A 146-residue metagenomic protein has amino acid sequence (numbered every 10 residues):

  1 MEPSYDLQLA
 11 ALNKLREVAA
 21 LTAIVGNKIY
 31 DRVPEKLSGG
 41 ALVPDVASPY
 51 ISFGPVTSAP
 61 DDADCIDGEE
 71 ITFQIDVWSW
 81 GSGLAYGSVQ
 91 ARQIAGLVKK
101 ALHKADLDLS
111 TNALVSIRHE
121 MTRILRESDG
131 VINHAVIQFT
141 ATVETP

Functional and structural regions predicted by a protein language model:
M1-C65, A105-S110: Small/polar-rich, solvent-exposed N-terminal microdomains that initiate assembly or binding
P3, L7, Q90, V131: Conserved acidic
T22, L37, K100-P146: Acidic-leaning, charged glycine-interspersed low-complexity segments
V43-A47, C65-E69, D129-A135: A generic structural micro-feature
P55-P60, G81, M121-L125: Short, well-ordered turn and helix-capping elements at secondary-structure junctions
A59-A63, W80-Y86, E144-P146: Short, cysteine-centered beta-strand-loop-beta hairpins and adjacent loop/turn segments enriched in charged/polar
D67-G83, N133-V143: Oligomerization/assembly interface segments of phage tail-like spikes and tubes
Q74-L102: Mid-chain, well-packed structural core segment of small domains
